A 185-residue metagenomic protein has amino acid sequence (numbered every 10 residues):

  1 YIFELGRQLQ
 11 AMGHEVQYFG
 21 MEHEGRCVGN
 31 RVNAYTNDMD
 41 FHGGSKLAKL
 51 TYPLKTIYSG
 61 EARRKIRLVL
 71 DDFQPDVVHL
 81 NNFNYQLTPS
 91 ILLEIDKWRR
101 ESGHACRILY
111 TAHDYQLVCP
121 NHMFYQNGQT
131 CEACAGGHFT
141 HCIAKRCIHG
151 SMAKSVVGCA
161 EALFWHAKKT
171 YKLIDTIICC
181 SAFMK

Functional and structural regions predicted by a protein language model:
Y1, M21, N81, L87 (+2 more regions): Replace "coordinates the UDP/GDP/TDP-sugar" with "coordinates nucleotide-activated sugar donors
Y1-L9: Short amphipathic alpha-helix
Q8-G60, R64-F73: N-terminal strand-loop element at the rim of the active site of nucleotide-sugar-dependent glycosyltransferases
R67-L87, C106-T111: Short N-terminal targeting/anchoring amphipathic segment
K97, Q116, E132-T176: Membrane-proximal helix-turn-helix segments that form the acceptor-binding/catalytic region of lipid-linked
W98-I108, I174: A short helix->loop->beta-strand "cap" motif at the edges of active sites that frequently abuts
L109, K172-A182: A short beta-strand/loop micro-motif in the catalytic core of glycosyltransferases that engages the nucleotide-sugar
Q116, F183-K185: Alpha-helix capping/helix-boundary segments
